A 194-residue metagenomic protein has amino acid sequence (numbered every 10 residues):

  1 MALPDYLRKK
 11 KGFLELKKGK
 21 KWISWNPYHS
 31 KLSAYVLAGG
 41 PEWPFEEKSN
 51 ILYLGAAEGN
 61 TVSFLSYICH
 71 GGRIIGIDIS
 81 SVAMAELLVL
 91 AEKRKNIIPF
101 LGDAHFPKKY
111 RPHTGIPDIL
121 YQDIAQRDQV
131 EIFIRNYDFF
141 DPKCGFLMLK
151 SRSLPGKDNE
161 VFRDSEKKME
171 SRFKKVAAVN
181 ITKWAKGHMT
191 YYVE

Functional and structural regions predicted by a protein language model:
M1-E47, I97: Class I SAM-dependent transferase core
F45-E58, I75: Conserved class I S-adenosyl-L-methionine
E46, C69-H70, D138-K143: Helix-to-beta-strand junctions that scaffold the AdoMet/dcAdoMet cofactor pocket in Class I SAM-dependent enzymes
N50, R73, N96, C144: Residues at the starts of beta-strands that form the adenosine-phosphate
E58-H70: Conserved SAM-binding loop of SAM-dependent methyltransferases across substrates and taxa, primarily the Class I
G71-I77: Short beta-strand element of Class I
I77-D128: S-adenosyl-L-methionine
I132-E194: C-terminal substrate-binding/active-site "lid" region of AdoMet-derived donor-dependent transferases
